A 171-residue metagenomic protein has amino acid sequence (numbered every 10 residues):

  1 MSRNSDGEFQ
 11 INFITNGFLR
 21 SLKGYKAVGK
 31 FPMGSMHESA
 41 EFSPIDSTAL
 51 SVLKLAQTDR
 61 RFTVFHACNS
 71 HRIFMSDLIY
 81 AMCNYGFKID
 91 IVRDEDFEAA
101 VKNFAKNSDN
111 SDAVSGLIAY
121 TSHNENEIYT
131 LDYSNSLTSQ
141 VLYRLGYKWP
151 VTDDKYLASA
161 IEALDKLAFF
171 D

Functional and structural regions predicted by a protein language model:
M1-D6, G34-S39, F65-I73, C83: Glycine-rich Rossmann NAD(P)(H)-binding loop
R3-F18, K54-F65: Glycine/proline-rich active-site loop of Rossmann-fold NAD(P)-dependent oxidoreductases
Q10-G24, S108, L117-S122: Short, flexible helix-coil linker/hinge segments at the edges of structured domains or between repeats
I14, E38-E41, I45, H71 (+2 more regions): Aromatic-acidic/polar surface patches that form glycan- and anion
G17-S47, S51-L55, H66: A conserved pocket-lining segment of Rossmann-fold NAD(P)-dependent short-chain dehydrogenase/reductase
F31-G34, E98-L145: A hydrophobic C-terminal alpha-helical subdomain
S51-T121, L164-L167: Mid/C-terminal beta-alpha module of Rossmann-like enzyme folds, strongest in SDR-family dehydrogenases/epimerases
D132-D171: Amphipathic terminal alpha-helices
